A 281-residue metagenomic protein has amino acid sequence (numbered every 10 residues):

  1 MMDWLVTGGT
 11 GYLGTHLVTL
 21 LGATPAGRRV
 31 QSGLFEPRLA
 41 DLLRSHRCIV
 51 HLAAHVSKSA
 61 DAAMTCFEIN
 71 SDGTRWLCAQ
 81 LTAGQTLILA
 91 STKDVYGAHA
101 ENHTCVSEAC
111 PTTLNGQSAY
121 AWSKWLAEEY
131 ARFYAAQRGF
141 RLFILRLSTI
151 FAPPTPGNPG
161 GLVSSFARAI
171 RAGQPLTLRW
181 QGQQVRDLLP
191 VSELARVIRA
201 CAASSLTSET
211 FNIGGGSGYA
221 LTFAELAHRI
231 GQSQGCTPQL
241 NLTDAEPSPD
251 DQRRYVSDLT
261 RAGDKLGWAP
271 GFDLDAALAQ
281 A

Functional and structural regions predicted by a protein language model:
D3-G22: N-terminal Rossmann NAD(P)H-binding glycine-rich loop of SDR-like oxidoreductase domains
E36-I69: NAD(P)H-binding glycine-rich loop region in Rossmannoid oxidoreductase-like domains and their noncatalytic homologs
W76-A119: Conserved Rossmann-fold NAD(P)-dependent oxidoreductase catalytic core, especially the SDR/UDP-sugar
T92, E128-P154, S164: Conserved beta-loop-beta element that borders a ligand/cofactor-binding pocket
P111-N115, L142-I150, S165-L189, N212-G215: A conserved pocket-lining segment of Rossmann-fold NAD(P)-dependent short-chain dehydrogenase/reductase
W125, F151-S164, Q174, V191-S192 (+4 more regions): Glycine/proline-rich active-site loop of Rossmann-fold NAD(P)-dependent oxidoreductases
P153-G160, G182-A195, T210-Q232, G271-F272 (+1 more regions): Substrate-binding strand-loop-helix patch in Rossmann-like NAD(P)-dependent oxidoreductase/epimerase domains
Q181, E209-F211, L221-A227, G235-R254: C-terminal "lid/loop" region of Rossmann-like NAD(P)-dependent oxidoreductases
